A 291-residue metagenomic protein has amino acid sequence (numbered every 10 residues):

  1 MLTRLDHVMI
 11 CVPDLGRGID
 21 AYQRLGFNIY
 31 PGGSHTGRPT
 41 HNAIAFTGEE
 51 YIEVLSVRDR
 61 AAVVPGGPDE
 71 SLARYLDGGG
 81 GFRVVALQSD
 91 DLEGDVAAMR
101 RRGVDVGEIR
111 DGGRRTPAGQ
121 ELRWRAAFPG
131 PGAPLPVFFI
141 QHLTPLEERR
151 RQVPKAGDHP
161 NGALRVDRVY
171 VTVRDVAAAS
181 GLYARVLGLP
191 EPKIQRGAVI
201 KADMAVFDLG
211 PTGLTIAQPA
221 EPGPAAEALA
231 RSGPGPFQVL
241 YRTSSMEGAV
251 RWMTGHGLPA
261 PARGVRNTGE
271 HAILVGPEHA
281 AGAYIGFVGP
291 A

Functional and structural regions predicted by a protein language model:
M1-L5, I10-Y30, T47-K193, V199-A291: Glyoxalase I/VOC metalloenzyme domain signal
H35: An internal, acidic/charged active-site-proximal segment that coordinates divalent cations and/or engages
